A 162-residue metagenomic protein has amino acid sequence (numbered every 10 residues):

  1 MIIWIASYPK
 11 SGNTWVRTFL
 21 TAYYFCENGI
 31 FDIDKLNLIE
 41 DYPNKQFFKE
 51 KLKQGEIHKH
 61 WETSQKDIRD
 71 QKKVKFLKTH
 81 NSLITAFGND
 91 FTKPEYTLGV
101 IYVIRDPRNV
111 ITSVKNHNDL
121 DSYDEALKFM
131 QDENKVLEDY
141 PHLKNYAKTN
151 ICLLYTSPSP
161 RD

Functional and structural regions predicted by a protein language model:
M1-D70, M130: PAPS-dependent sulfotransferase catalytic core
N13-T18, I84-F87, R108-S113: Short catalytic/ligand-binding loop motif for oxyanion handling, primarily in non-cytosolic enzymes, centered on
L20-Y23, H117-D121: Short secondary-structure boundary/capping segments
R69-T85: Glycine-rich phosphate-binding loop used to anchor ATP phosphates in small-molecule kinases, encompassing both
F91-T97: Short, conserved loop/helix-junction motifs that constitute active-site signature segments in enzyme catalytic cores
T97-V114: Conserved phosphate-donor/acceptor-positioning beta-strand/loop module used by diverse small-molecule
K128-N145: A short, charged helix-loop
Y155-D162: Conserved small/polar residues in nucleotide/adenosyl-binding loops
